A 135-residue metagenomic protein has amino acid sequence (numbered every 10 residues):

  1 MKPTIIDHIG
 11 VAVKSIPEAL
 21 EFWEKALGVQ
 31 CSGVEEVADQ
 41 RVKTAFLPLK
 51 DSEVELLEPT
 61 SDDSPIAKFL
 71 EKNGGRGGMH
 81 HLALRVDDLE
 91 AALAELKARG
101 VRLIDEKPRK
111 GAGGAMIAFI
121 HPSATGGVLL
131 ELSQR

Functional and structural regions predicted by a protein language model:
M1-E18, G77-L84, Q134: N-terminal beta-strand motif that seeds the catalytic metal site of vicinal oxygen chelate
K2, E35, A45-P48, V54-E55 (+2 more regions): Vicinal oxygen chelate
I5-D7, A19, V29-R41, D62-G74 (+2 more regions): A cross-kingdom feature marking solvent-exposed beta-strand/loop segments within repeated, beta-rich binding/scaffold
A19-F22, A92-L96: Hydrophobic side chains in well-ordered alpha-helices
E53, P59-T60: Short, conserved turn/kink motifs that form compact alpha/beta structural patches or helix kinks used as
